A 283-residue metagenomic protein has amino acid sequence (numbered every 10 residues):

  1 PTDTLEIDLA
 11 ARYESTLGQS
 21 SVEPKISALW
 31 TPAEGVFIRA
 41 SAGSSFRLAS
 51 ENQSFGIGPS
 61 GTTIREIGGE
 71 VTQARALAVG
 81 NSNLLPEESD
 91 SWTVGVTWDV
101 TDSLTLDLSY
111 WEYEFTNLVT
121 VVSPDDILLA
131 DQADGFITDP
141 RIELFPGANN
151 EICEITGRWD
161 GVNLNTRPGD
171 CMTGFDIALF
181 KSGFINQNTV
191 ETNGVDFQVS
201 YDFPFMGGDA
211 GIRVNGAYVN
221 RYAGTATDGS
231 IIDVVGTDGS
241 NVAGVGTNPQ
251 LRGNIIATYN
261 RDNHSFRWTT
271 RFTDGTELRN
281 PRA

Functional and structural regions predicted by a protein language model:
P1, A28-T31, S44, W98-V100 (+3 more regions): Residue-level signature of outer-membrane beta-barrel architecture
P1-L29, S89, S265, T269-R271: Surface-exposed extracellular loop regions of Gram-negative outer-membrane beta-barrel proteins
T4-I7, G35-I38, D102-L106, G207-A210 (+1 more regions): Repeated loop/turn-to-beta-strand initiation elements of outer-membrane beta-barrel proteins
L9, I26, A40, V94-V96 (+5 more regions): Membrane-embedded beta-strand positions of outer-membrane beta-barrel proteins
R12-G18, R47-A49, S89, F115-N117 (+2 more regions): Sequence/structural signature of outer-membrane beta-barrel proteins
E34-E87, Y110-C171: Surface-exposed extracellular loop regions of Gram-negative outer-membrane beta-barrel proteins, predominantly
L48-S109, Y113-F115, F180-V195, S200-F205 (+1 more regions): Outer-membrane beta-barrel signature, preferentially recognizing the C-terminal barrel domain of Gram-negative
E114, T120-N280: Gram-negative outer-membrane beta-barrel transporters
